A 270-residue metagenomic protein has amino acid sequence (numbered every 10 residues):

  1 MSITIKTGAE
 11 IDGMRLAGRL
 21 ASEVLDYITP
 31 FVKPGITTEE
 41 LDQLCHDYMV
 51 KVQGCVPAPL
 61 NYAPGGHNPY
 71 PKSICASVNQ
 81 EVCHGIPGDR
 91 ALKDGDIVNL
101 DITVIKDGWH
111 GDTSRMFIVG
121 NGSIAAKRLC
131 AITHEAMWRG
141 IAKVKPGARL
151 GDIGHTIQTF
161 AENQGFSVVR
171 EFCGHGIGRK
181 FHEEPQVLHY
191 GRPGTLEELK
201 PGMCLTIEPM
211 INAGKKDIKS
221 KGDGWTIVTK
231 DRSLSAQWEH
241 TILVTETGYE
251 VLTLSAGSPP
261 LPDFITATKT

Functional and structural regions predicted by a protein language model:
M1-T270: Active-site neighborhoods and metal-handling regions in enzymes and metal-associated proteins
